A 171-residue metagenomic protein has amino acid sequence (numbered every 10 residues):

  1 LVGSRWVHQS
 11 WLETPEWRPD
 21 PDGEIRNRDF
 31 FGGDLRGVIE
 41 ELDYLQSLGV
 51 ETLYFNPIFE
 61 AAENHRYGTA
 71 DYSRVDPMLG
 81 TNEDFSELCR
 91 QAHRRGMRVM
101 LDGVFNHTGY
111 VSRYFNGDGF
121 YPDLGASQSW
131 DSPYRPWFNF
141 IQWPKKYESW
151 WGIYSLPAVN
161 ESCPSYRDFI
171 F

Functional and structural regions predicted by a protein language model:
L1-E51, I58-F171: Substrate-binding/active-site clefts of carbohydrate-active enzymes
